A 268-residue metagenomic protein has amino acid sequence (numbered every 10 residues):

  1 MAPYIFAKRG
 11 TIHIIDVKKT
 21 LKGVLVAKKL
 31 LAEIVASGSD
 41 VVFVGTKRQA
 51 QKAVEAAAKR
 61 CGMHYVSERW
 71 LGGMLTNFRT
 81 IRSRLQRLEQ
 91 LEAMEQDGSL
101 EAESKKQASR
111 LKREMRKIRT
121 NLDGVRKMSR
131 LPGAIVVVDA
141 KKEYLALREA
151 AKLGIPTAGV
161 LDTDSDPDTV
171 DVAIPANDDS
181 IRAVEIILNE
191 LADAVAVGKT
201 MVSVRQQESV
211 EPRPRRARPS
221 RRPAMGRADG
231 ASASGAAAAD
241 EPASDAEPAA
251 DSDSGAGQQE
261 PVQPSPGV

Functional and structural regions predicted by a protein language model:
M1-S203: Ribosome large-subunit tunnel/peptidyl-transferase-proximal elements
V42, N121, P156, V195 (+5 more regions): Generic detector of intrinsically disordered, low-complexity, polar/charged segments
K199-M201, R222, Q259, S265: Intrinsically disordered, low-complexity regions
Q207-A233, V268: Arginine-glycine-rich low-complexity intrinsically disordered regions
G230-V268: D/E-rich low-complexity acidic segments and tails
